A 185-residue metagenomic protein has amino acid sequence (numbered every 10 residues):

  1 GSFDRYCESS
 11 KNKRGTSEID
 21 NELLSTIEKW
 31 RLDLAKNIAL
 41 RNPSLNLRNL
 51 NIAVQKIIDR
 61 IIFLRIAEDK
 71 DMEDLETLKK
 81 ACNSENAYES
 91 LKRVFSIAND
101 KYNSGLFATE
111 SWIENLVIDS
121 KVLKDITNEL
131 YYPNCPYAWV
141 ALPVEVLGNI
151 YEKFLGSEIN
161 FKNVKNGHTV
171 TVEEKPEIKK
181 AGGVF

Functional and structural regions predicted by a protein language model:
G1-F185: Preference for the N-terminal adenyl/adenosyl cofactor-binding alpha/beta module
